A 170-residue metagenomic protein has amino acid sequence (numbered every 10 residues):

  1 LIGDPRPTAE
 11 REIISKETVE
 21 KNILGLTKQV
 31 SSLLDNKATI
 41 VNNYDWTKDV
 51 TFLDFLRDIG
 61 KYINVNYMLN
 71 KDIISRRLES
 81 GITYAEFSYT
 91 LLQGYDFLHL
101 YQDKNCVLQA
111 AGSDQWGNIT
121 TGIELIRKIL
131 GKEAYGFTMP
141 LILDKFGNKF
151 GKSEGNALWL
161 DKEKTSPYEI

Functional and structural regions predicted by a protein language model:
L1-Q115, T120-I123, I129-Y135, N148: NTP-dependent nucleotidyl-transfer catalytic core
K61-N64, P140-I170: Catalytic adenosine-cofactor/nucleotide-binding cores of aminoacyl-tRNA synthetases and other
R127-K128, L143: A generic structural motif
